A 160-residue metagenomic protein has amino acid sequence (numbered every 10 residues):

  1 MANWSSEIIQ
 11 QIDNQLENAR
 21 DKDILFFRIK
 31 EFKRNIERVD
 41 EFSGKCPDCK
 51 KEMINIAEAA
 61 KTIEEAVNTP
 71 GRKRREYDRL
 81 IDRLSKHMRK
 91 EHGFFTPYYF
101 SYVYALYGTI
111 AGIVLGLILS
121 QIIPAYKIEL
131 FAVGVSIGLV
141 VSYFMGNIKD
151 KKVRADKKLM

Functional and structural regions predicted by a protein language model:
M1-L16, M88, P97, S101-L106 (+1 more regions): Non-collagenous extracellular segments in proteins that contain
M1-P47: N-terminal leader/propeptide segments of preproteins
E17, E41, D48, F94 (+2 more regions): Sparse, context-dependent recognition of short Cys/His-centered cofactor- or disulfide-binding micro-motifs
I29-N35, Y77-M88, K152-V153: Generic hydrophobic, helix-prone segments enriched in Leu/Val/Ile
N35-V67: Structured inter-helical modules in multipass membrane proteins
I54-E129: Membrane-proximal, non-transmembrane alpha-helical segments
A111, L115, L130-G146: Canonical hydrophobic alpha-helical transmembrane segment
V141-M160: C-terminal membrane-proximal segments flanking the terminal transmembrane helix
